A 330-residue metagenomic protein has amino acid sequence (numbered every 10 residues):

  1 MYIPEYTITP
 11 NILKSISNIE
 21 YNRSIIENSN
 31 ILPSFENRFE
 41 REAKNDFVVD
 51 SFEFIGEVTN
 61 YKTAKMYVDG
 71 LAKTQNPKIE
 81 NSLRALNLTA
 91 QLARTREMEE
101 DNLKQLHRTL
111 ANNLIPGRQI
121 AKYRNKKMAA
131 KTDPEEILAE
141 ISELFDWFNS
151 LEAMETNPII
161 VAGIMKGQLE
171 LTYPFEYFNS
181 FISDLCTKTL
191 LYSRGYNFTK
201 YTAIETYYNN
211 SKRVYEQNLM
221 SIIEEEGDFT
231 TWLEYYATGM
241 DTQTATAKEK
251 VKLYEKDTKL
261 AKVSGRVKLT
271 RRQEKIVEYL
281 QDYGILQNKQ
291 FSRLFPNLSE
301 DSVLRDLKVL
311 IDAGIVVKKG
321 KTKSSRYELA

Functional and structural regions predicted by a protein language model:
M1-E176, S180-A330: FIC/Doc superfamily catalytic core
